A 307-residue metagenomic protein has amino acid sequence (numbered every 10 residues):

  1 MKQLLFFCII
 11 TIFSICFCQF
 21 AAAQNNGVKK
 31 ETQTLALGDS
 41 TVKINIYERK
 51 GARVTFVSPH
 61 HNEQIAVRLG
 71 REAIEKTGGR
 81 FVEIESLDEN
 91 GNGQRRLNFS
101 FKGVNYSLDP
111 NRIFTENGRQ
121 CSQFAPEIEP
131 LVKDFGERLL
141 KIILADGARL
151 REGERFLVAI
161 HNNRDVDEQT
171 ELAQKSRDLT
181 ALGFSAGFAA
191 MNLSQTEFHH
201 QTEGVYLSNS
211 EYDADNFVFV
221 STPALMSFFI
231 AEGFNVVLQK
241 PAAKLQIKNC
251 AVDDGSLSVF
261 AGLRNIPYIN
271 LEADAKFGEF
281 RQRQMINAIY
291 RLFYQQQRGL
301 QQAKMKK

Functional and structural regions predicted by a protein language model:
M1-L4: Positively charged n-region of N-terminal signal peptides that target proteins for export
F7-C16: Bacterial N-terminal signal peptides
C18-A23: Boundary at the C-terminal end of the N-terminal hydrophobic targeting segment
Q24-K306: Structured catalytic-domain cores with a bias toward divalent-metal coordination
